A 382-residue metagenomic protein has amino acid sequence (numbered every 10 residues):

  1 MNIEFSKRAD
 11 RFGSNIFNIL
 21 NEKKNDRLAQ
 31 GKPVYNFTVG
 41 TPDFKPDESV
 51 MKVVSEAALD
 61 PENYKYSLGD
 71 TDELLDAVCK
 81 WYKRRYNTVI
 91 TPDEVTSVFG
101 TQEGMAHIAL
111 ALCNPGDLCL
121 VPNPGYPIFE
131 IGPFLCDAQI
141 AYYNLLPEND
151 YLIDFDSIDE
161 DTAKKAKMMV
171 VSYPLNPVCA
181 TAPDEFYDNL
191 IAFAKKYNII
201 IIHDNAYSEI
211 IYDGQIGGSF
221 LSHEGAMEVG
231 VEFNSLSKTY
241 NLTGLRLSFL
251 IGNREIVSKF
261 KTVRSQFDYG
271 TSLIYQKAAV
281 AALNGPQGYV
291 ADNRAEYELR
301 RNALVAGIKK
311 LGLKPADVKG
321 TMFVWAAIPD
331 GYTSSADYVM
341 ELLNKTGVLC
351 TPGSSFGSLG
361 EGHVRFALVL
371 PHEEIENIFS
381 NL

Functional and structural regions predicted by a protein language model:
N2-G100, H107, A282-G285: N-terminal small-domain helix-loop-helix segment of the aminotransferase-like
R27-Q30, C136, K196-Y197, L311 (+1 more regions): Helix C-cap/helix->beta junction micro-motif
A111-P133: Conserved PLP-anchoring active-site segment centered on the Schiff-base-forming lysine
D117, A138, K196-I200, M227-E228: A short helix->loop->beta-strand "cap" motif at the edges of active sites that frequently abuts
L146-Q215: Active-site phosphate-binding strand-loop segment of PLP-dependent enzymes
S222, M227-E298, N302, A306-I308: Conserved core segment of the aminotransferase class I/II
V280, E296-V305, P315-A327, G360: Conserved glycine-rich beta-strand-loop-beta hairpin in the small C-terminal domain of fold type I
Y332, E341-T351, F356-L382: PLP-dependent enzyme catalytic core of the Aspartate aminotransferase-like
